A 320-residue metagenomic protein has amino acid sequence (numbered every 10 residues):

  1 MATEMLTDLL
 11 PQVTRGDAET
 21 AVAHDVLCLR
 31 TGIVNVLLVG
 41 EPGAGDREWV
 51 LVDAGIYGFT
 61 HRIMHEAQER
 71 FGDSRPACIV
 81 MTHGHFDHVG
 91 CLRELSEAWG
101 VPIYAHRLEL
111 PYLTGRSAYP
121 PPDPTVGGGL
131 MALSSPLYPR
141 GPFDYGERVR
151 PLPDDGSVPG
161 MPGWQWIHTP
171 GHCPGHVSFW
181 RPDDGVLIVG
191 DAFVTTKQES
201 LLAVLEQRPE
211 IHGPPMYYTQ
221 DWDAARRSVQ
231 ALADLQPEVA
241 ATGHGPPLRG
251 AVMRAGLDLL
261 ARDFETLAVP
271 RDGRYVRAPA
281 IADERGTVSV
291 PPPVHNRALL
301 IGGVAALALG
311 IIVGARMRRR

Functional and structural regions predicted by a protein language model:
D8-L9, E109-H168, P214-A233: Metallo-beta-lactamase
Q12-F71, F179-G190, T195: Conserved beta-strand hairpin/beta-sheet module of binuclear metal-dependent hydrolase folds, prominently
V50-V52, V80, I103, V186-I188 (+1 more regions): Residue-level marker for buried hydrophobic side chains located in beta-strands that build the well-ordered beta-sheet
I56-Y57, Q165-P170, P174-A251: Metallo-beta-lactamase
T60-A105: Active-site metal-binding motif and surrounding structural segment of the metallo-beta-lactamase
P122-S134, G163, V239-D272: C-terminal/domain-terminus segments
F264-G286: Short, flexible loop segments at boundaries between secondary-structure elements
P292-R319: Hydrophobic alpha-helical topogenic segments used for membrane insertion/localization
